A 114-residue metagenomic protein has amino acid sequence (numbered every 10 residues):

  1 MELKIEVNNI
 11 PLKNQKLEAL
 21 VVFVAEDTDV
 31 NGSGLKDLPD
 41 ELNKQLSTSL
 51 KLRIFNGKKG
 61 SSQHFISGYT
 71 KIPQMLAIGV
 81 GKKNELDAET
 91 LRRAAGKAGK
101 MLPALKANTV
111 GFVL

Functional and structural regions predicted by a protein language model:
M1-L114: Glycine-/small-residue-enriched capping loops at alpha/beta junctions
